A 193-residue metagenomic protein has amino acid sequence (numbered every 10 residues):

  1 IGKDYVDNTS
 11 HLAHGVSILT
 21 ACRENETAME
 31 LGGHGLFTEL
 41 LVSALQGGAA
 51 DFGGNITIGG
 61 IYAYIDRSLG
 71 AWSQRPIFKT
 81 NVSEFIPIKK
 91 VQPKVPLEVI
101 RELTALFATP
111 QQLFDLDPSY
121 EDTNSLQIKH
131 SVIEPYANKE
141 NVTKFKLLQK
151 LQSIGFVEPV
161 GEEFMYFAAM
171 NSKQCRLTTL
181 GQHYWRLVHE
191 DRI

Functional and structural regions predicted by a protein language model:
I1-I193: Cysteine endopeptidase catalytic domains of the caspase/legumain-like
